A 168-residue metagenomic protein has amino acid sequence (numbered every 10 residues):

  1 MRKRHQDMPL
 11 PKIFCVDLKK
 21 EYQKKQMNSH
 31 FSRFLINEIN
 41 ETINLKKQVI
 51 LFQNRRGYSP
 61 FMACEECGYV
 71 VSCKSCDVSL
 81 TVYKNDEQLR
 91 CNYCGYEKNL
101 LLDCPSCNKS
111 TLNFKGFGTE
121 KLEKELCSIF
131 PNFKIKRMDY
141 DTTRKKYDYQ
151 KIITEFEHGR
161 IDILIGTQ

Functional and structural regions predicted by a protein language model:
M1-Q168: Inter-lobe coupling/hinge segments of SF2-like helicase ATPases
